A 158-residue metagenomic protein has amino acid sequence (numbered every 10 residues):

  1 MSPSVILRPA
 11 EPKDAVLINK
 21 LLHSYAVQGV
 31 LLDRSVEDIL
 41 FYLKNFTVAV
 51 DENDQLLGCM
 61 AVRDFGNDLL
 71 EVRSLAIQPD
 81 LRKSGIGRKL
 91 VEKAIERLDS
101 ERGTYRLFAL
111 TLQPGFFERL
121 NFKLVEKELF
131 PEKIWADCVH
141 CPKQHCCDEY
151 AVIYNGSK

Functional and structural regions predicted by a protein language model:
S4-I18: A short beta-loop-alpha structural element at the N-terminal edge of CoA-dependent acyl/N-acetyltransferase catalytic
A15, L22-E52, L56: Active-site rim helix/loop that mediates acceptor-substrate recognition in acyltransferases
V48, Q55-R63, D68-A76: Conserved beta-strand in the GNAT
V48-V50, A61, A151-N155: Short, well-ordered beta-strand micro-motif
I77, K83-E96, A109: Conserved acetyl-CoA-binding loop-helix of GNAT-fold acetyltransferases
L98-R102: Hydrophobic pocket-lining residues that define ligand/cofactor binding sites across diverse proteins
G103, T111-D137: Conserved active-site alpha-helix within GNAT-family acetyltransferase domains
F130-K158: C-terminal "cap" of GNAT-fold acetyltransferases
